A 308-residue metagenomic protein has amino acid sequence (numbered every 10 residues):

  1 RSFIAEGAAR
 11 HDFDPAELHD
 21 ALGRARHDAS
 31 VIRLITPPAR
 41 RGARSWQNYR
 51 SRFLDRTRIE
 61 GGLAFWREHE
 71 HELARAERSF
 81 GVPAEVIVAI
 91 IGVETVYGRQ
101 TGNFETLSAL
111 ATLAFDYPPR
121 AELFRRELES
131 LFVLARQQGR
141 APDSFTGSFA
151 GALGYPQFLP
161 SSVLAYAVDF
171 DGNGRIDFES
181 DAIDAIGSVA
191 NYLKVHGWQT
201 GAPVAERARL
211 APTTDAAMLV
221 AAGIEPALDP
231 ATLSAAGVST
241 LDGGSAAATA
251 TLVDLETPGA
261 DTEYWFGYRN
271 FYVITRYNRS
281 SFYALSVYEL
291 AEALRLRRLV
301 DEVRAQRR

Functional and structural regions predicted by a protein language model:
R1-E77: An acidic, Gly/Ser/Thr/Pro-rich helix-cap/linker signature
E17-H27, P83-G98, L131-V133, V189-A190: Short, functionally critical alpha-helical segments immediately adjacent to catalytic or ligand/cofactor-binding
H27-L34, T95-E105, D116-A121, Q137-D143 (+2 more regions): Secretory-pathway/luminal and periplasmic proteins that interact with or process carbohydrate-rich
T106-A114, L153-V168, V189: Substrate-binding/active-site groove segments that recognize and process beta-1,4-linked N-acetyl-hexosamine
S108-A135, D169-D171: Acidic, His- and aromatic-enriched active-site or binding-groove loops in soluble protein domains that engage sugars
E122, R126-L134, Q138, P142-P160: A small/polar active-site loop signature that marks catalytic segments
F170-F178: Acidic, glycine-anchored loop motifs typical of Ca2+
A208-R308: C-terminal soluble interaction/assembly domains
